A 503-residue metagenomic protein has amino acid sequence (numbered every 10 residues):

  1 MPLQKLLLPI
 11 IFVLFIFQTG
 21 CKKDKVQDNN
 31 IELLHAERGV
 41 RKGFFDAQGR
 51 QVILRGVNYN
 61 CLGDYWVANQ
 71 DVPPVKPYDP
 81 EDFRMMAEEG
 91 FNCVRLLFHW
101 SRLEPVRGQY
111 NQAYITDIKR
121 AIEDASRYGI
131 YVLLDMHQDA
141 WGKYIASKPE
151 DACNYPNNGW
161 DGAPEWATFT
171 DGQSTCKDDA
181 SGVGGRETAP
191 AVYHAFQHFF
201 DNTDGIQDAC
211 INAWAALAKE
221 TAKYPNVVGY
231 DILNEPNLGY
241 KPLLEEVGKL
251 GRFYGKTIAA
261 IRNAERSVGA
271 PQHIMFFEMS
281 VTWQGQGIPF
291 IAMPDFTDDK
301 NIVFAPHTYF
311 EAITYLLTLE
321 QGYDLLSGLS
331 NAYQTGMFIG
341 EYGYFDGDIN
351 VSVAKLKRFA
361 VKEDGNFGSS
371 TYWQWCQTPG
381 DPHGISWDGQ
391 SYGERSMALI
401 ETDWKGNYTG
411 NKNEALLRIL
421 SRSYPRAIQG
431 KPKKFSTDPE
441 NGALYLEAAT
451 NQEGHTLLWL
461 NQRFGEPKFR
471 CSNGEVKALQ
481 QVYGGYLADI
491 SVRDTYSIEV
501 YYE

Functional and structural regions predicted by a protein language model:
M1-L8: Bacterial N-terminal signal peptides that target proteins for export
P9-I16: Bacterial N-terminal signal peptides
Q18-N30: Bacterial Sec-dependent N-terminal signal peptides
A36-L54, N58-I274, M279-F290: Active-site mouth of glycoside hydrolases
I53-V75, D299-F310, L316-L319, S330 (+2 more regions): Glycan-binding loop/region signatures in secreted carbohydrate-active enzymes
N111-I118, L319-G322, S352-K357: Charged helix-capping and loop-helix junction motifs
Y240-G347, R358, D364-G368: Glycoside hydrolase catalytic-domain groove-lining segments
F296-T297, A305, D348-S472, Q481-E503: Aromatic-rich peripheral "rim/lid" segments of glycoside hydrolase catalytic domains that contact and position glycan
